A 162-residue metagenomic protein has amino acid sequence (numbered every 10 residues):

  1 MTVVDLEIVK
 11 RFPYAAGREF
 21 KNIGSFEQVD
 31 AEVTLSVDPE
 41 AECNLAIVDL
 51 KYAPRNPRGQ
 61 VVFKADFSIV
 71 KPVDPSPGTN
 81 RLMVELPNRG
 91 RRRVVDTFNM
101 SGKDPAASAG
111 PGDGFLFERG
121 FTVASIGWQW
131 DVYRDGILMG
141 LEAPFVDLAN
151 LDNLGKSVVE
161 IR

Functional and structural regions predicted by a protein language model:
M1-R162: Catalytic-loop region of hydrolases
